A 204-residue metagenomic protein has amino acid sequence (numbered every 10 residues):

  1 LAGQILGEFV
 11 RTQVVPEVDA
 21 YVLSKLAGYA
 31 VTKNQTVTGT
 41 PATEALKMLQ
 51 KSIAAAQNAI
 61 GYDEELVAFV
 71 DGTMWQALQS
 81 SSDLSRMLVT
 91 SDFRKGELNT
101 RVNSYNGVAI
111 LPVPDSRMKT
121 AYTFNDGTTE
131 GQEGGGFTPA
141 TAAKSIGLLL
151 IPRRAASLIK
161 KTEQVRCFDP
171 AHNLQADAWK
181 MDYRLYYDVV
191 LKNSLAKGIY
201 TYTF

Functional and structural regions predicted by a protein language model:
L1-N34, N58-V70, P170-L191: Long, contiguous amphipathic alpha-helices that act as assembly "spine/axial" helices in icosahedral shell and virion
Q4, Q13, Q35, Q50 (+5 more regions): Residue-identity detector for glutamine
F9, S52-A55, K197-G198: Short, hydrophobic/aromatic alpha-helical segments in well-folded domains
A30-V102: Extended, solvent-exposed, turn-rich assembly/linker loops in the middle of proteins
E44, S81-F204: Sequence/fold signature of self-assembling virion shell proteins
